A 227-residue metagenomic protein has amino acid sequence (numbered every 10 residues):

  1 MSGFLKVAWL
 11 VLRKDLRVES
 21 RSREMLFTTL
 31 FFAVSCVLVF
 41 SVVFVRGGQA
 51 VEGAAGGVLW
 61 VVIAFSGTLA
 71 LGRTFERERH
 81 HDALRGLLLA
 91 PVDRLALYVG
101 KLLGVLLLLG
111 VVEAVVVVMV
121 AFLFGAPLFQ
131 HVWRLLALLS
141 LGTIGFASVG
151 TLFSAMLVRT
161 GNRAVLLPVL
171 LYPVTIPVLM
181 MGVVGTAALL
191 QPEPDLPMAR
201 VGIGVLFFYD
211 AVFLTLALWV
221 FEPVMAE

Functional and structural regions predicted by a protein language model:
M1-T29: Aromatic- and glycine-rich beta-strand/loop motifs that create alpha-glucan
E19, V51, T68-L88: Transmembrane helix boundary and interhelical loop/hinge segments in multi-pass membrane proteins
R23-V45, W60-A64, L170, V174-M181 (+1 more regions): Hydrophobic alpha-helical transmembrane segments of multi-pass membrane transport/permease proteins
V42, F153-V205, Y209-V212: Transmembrane helix segments
A55-L71: Long, hydrophobic alpha-helical segments
V92-A121: Selective transmembrane-helix segments that form parts of the transport pathway or gating/packing helices in multipass
W133, L138-Y172, P223-E227: A structural motif at transmembrane helix-loop-helix junctions in multipass membrane proteins
D210-E227: Junction motif at the cytosolic side of a transmembrane helix
